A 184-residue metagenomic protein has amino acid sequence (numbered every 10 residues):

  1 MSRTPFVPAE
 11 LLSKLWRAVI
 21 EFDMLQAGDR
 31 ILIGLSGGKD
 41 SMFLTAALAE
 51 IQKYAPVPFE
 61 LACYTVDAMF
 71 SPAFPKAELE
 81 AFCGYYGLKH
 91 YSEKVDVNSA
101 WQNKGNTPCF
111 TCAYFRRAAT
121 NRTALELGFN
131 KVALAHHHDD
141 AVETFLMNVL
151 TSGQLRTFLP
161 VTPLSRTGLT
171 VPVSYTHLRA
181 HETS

Functional and structural regions predicted by a protein language model:
S2-L159: ATP-dependent adenylation/nucleotidyltransferase module used to activate substrates
P160-S174: Short, flexible loop segments at boundaries between secondary-structure elements
T176-T183: Conserved small/polar residues in nucleotide/adenosyl-binding loops
